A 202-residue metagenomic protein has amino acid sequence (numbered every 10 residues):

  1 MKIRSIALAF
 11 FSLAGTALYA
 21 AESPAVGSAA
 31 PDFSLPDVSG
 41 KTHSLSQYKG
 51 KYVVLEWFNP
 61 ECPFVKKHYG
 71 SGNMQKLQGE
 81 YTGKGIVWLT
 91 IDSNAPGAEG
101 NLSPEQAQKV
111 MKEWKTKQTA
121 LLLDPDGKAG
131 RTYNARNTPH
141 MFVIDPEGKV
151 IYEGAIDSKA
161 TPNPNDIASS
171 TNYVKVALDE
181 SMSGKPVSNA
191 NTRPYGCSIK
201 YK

Functional and structural regions predicted by a protein language model:
L8-A17: Bacterial N-terminal signal peptides
A17-D32: N-proximal helix/coil linker or "cap" segments that precede and/or mark the start of modular domains
F33-V53: A short beta-strand-turn-helix
Y48-K66, L178: Short active-site neighborhood of thiol/selenol oxidoreductases, capturing the structured segment around
K51-Y52, K67-I91: Conserved helix-turn-beta segment immediately C-terminal to the redox Cys motif in thioredoxin-like folds
G85-N101, Q118-G127: Thiol-based oxidoreductase modules, predominantly thioredoxin-like and allied folds used for disulfide exchange
Q108-I151: Short, internal strand/loop/helix patches that form the active-site neighborhood or redox-interaction surface
D145-K202: Thiol-/selenol-based redox modules, centered on thioredoxin-like and closely related oxidoreductase domains
